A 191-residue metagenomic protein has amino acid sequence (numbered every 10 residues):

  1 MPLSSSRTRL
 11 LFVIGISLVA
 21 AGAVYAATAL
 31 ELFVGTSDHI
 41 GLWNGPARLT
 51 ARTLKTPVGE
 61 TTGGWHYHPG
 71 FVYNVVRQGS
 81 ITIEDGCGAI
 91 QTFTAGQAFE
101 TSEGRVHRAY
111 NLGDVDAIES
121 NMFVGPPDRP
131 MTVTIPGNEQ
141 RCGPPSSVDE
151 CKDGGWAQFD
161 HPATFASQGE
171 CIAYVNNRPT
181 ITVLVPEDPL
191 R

Functional and structural regions predicted by a protein language model:
P2-F12: Bacterial N-terminal signal peptides that target proteins for export
V13-A21: Bacterial N-terminal signal peptides
A29-G64, M122: A short glycine-rich, His/Asp/Glu-containing loop-to-beta-strand
K55-P57, G86-G104: Short acidic-glycine-tyrosine-enriched beta hairpin
T61-G63, T82, A98-F99, E103-Y110: Histidine-centered metal-chelating micro-motifs
P69-C87, Q97: Glycine- and acidic-residue-biased ligand/ion/polar-headgroup-sensing regions
E103-P130: Ligand-binding loop in jelly-roll beta-barrel domains
Q140-R191: Soluble extracellular-acting proteins and domains
